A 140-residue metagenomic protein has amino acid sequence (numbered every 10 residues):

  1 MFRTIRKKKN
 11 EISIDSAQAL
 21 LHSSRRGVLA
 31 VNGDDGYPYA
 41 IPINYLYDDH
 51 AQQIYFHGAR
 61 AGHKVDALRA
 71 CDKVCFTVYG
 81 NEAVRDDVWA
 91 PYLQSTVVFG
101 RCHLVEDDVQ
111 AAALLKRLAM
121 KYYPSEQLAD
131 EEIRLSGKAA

Functional and structural regions predicted by a protein language model:
M1-H22: Extreme N-terminal tail/first-helix region
M1-K8, A83-A140: Charged, gly/pro-rich active-site loop segments
K9, Q18, H63-D66, F76: Anion-coordinating catalytic cores for phosphoryl-, nucleotidyl-, and glycosidic chemistry
E11-S13, S23-V28, S125-L128: Short Pro/Gly-enriched beta-strand edge/turn motifs at strand-loop
H22, A61, A70-V74, K116-P124: Short, intrinsically disordered, mixed-charge
S24-R60, F76: Short beta-strand segments
I54-H63, R69-C71, V84: Hydrophobic/aromatic-rich structural module bridging two neighboring secondary-structure elements via a short loop
C75-N81: E2/UBC-UEV (E2-variant) core
